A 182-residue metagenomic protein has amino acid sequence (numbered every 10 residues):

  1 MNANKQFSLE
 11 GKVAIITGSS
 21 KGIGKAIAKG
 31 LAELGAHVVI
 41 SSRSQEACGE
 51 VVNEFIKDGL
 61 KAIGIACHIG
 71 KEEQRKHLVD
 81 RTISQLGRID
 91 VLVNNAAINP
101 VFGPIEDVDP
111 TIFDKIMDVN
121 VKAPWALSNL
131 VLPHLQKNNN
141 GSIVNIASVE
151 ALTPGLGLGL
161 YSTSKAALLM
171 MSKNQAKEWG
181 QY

Functional and structural regions predicted by a protein language model:
V13, S20-K21, S44: Conserved glycine-rich cofactor-binding loop
Q45-E46, A66-L78, P110: The beta1-alpha1 cofactor-binding region of Rossmann-like NAD(H)/NADP(H)-dependent oxidoreductases
G103-I105, D109-K115: Substrate-binding pocket helix/loop in short-chain dehydrogenase/reductase
V108, P154-S162, N174-Q175: Active-site loop-to-helix junction immediately N-terminal to the catalytic Tyr of the SDR YXXXK motif in Rossmann-fold
S128, S164, S172: Active-site helix of classical SDR
P133, K177-Q181: Alpha-helical segment proximal to the catalytic Tyr-Lys
S148: Residue(s) in the substrate-gating loop at a strand-loop-helix junction that position the organic substrate next
